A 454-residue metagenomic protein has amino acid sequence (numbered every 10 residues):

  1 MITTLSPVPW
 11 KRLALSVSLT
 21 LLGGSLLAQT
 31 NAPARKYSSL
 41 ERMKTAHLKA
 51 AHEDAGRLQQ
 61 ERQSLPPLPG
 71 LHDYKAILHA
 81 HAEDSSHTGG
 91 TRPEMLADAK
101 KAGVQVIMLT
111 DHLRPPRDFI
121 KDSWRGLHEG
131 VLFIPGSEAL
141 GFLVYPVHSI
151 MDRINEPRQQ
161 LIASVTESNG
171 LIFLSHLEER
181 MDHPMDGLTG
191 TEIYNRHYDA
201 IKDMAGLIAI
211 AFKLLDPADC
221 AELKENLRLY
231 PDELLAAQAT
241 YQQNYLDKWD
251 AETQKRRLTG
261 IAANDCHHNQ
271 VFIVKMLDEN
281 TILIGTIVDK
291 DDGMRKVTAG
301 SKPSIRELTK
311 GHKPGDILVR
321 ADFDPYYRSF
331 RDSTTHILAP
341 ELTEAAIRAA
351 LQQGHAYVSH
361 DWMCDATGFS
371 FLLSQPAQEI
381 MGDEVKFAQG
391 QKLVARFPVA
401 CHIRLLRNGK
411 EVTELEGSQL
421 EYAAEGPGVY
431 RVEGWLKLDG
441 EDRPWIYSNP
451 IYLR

Functional and structural regions predicted by a protein language model:
M1-I2, S18, A28: A detector of low-complexity, intrinsically disordered, Ser/Thr/Gly/Pro/Ala-rich segments
M1-W10: N-terminal secretory signal peptides that target proteins for export/translocation
T4-L5, L21, N31: N-terminal compositionally biased, intrinsically disordered segments and leader/signal-like regions
L13-A14, E433: Small/flexible residues
A14-S25: Bacterial N-terminal signal peptides
G23, G190, V429-E433: A generic structural signal for ordered secondary structure
Q29-G70, S85, R92, Q254-G260 (+1 more regions): C-terminal functional module detector
S39, M43-K255, A263-N269, K437-I451: A metal-dependent hydrolase metal-coordination microenvironment
